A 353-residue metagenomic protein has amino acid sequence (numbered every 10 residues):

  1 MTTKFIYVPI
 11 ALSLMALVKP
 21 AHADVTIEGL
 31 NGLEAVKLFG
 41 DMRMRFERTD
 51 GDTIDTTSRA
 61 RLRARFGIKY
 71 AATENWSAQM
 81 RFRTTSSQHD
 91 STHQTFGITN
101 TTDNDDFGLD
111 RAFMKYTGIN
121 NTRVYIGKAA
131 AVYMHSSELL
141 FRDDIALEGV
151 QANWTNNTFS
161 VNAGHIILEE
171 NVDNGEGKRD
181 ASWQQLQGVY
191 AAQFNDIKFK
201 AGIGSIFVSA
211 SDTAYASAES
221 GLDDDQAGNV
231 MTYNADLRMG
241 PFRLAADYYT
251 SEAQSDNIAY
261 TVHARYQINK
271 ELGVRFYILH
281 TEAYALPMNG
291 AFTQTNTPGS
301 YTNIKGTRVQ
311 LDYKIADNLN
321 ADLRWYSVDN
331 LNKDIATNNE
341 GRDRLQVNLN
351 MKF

Functional and structural regions predicted by a protein language model:
T2-V124, V150-A163, A191-N195, A227-G240 (+3 more regions): Beta-barrel outer-membrane channel/assembly domains of diderm bacteria
M44-F46, V132, E282-A283: Active-site/binding-pocket entry motifs
T57, T102-N104, F141-R142, D224-D225 (+1 more regions): Short Gly/Pro-enriched turn/cap motifs at secondary-structure boundaries
Q88-S91, Y133-H135, A285: Short, solvent-exposed loop/turn segments at secondary-structure junctions
T92-T102, G175-R179, T213-D223, L286-S300 (+1 more regions): Solvent-exposed loop segments that connect transmembrane elements
G118-V124, V132-V274, I278, D329-L331 (+1 more regions): Signature for the C-terminal beta-barrel architecture of outer-membrane proteins
K128: Residues on the solvent-exposed faces and adjacent turns of beta-rich solenoids used to engage binding targets
E271-D329: C-terminal hydrophobic structural anchor segments that stabilize assembly/packing rather than catalytic chemistry
